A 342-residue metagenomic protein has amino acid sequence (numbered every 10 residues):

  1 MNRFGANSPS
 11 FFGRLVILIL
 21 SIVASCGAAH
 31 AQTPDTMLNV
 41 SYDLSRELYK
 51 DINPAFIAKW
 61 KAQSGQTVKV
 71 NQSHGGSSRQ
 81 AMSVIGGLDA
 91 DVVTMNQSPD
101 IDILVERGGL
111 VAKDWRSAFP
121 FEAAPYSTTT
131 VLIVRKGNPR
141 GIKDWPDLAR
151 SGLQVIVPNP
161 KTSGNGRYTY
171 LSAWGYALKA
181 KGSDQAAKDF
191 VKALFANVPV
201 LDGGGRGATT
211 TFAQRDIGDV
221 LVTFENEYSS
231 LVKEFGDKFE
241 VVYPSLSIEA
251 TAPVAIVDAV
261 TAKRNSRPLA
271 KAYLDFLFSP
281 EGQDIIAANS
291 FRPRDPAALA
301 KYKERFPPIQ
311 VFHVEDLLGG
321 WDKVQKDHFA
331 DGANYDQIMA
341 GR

Functional and structural regions predicted by a protein language model:
M1-F12: N-terminal secretory signal peptides that target proteins for export/translocation
S10-S25: Bacterial N-terminal signal peptides
A31-R107, S117-F119: Early extracytoplasmic/lumenal segment of secretory-pathway proteins
V105-K179: A conserved helix-loop-strand patch within extracytoplasmic ligand-binding domains of the periplasmic binding
W115-P125, P146, V232-I248: Short beta-strand->loop
T129-N138, T251-P268, I285-N289: A bilobed periplasmic-binding-protein/Venus flytrap-type ligand-binding module shared by bacterial periplasmic
A180-L246: Ligand-binding pocket segment of bilobal, Venus flytrap-like solute-binding proteins
T261-R342: Extracellular/periplasmic juxtamembrane helices and adjacent flexible linkers that interface with membrane partners
